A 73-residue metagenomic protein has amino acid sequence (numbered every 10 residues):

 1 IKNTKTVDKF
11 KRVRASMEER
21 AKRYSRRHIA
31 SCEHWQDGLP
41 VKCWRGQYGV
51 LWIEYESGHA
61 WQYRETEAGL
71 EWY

Functional and structural regions predicted by a protein language model:
I1-Q47: N-terminal non-globular leader segments, chiefly Sec-dependent signal peptides
E56-G58: Glycine-centered tight beta-turn/hairpin loop motif at sheet-sheet or coil-to-beta transitions
A60-Y73: A short, surface-exposed beta-strand/turn
